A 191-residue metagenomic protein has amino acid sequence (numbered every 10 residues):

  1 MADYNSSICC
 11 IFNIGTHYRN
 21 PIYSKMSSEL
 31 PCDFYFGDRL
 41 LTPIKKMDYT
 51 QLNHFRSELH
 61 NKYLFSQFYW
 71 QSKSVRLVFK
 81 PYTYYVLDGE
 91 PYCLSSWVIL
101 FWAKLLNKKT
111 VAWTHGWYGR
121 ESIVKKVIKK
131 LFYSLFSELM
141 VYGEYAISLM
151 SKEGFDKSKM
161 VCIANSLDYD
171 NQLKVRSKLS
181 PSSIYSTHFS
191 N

Functional and structural regions predicted by a protein language model:
M1-L59, K80: N-terminal subdomain of nucleotide-sugar transferases
N13, G37, G89-E90, W113-W117 (+1 more regions): Histidine-centered beta-alpha loop that forms part of the nucleotide-sugar donor binding/catalytic region in diverse
G15, G89, G143-Y145: Helix N-cap/beta->alpha junction signal
T42, Y84-L106: An aromatic- and histidine-rich active-site surface loop
Q51-K73, L87-G89: A short, charged, and often flexible helix/loop element on the N-terminal side of the glycosyltransferase catalytic
S72-P81: Short, well-structured alpha-helical segments in soluble
L94, L106-V127, L135-E138, Y142 (+1 more regions): A short, histidine- and acid-enriched strand-loop-helix "catalytic/donor-clamping" loop that lines the nucleotide-sugar
S134-N191: Donor nucleotide-sugar binding/catalytic pocket of nucleotide-sugar-dependent glycosyltransferases
